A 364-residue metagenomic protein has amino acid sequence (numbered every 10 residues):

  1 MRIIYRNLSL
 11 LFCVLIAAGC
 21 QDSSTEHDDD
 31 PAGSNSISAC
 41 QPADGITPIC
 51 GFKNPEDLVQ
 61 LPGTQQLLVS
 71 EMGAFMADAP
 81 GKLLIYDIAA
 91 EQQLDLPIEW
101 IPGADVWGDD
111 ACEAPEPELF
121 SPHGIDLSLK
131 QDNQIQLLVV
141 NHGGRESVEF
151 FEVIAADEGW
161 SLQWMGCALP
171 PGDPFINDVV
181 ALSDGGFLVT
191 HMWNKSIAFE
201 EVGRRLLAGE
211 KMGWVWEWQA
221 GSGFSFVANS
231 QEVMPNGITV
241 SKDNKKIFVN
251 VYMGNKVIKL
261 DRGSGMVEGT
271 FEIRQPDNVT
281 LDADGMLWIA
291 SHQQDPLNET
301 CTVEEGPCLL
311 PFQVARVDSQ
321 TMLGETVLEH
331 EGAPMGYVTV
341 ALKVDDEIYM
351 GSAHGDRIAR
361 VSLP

Functional and structural regions predicted by a protein language model:
T47-K82, G336-Y337: Beta-strand-rich domains and repeat architectures in extracellular enzymes and scaffolds, especially beta-propellers
P48-G51, P97-E99, P115-P117, C167-G172 (+3 more regions): Surface loop/turn motifs at the tips and blade-to-blade linkers of beta-strand repeat domains
N54, A79, S121, G144 (+8 more regions): Beta-rich catalytic cores
L61-T64, S128-N133, A181-D184, K242-D243 (+2 more regions): Residue-level detector of Asp-centered blade-edge/turn motifs that repeat once per structural unit in beta-propeller
V69-G81, V139-V140, V189-E210, I289-L309: Short, conserved, GDST-rich strand-edge loop motifs in beta-rich repeat architectures
G81-Q131: Blade-loop segments of beta-propeller domains
D87-E91, V153-D157, W218-S222, D261-G265 (+2 more regions): Short loop/turn segments that connect beta-strands within beta-propeller blades
I273-T326: Loop/turn-rich, solvent-exposed surfaces of beta-rich toroidal or solenoidal domains
